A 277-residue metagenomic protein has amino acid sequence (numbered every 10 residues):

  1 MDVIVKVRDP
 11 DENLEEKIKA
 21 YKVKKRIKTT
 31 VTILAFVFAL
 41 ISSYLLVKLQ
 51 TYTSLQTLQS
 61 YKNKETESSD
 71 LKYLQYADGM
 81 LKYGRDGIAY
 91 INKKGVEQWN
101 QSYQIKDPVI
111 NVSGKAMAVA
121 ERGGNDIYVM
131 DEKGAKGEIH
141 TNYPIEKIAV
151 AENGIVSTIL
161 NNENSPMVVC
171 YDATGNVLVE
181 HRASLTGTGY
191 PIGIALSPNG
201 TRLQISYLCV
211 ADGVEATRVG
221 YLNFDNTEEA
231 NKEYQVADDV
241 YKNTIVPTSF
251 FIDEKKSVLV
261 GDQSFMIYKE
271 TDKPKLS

Functional and structural regions predicted by a protein language model:
M1-I27: N-terminal Lys/Arg-rich, disordered targeting/topogenic segments
V7-E15, Q50-Q101, E180: N-terminal, intrinsically disordered, polar/charged segments of Gram-positive cell-envelope systems that serve as
K28-V47: Hydrophobic membrane-insertion alpha-helices, especially the h-region of bacterial N-terminal signal peptides
T53-T66, G95-S102, K133-H140, V177-L185 (+2 more regions): A short beta-strand motif characteristic of beta-propeller blades
E65-Q75, Q104-K115, Y143-G154, T186-L196 (+2 more regions): Repeated scaffold domains used in trafficking and secretory/extracellular systems, primarily beta-propellers
L71-G84, I88-A89, I110-R122, I127-Y128 (+5 more regions): Short beta-strand elements that form the blades of beta-propeller/WD-repeat-like and other beta-sheet-rich scaffold
N92-G95, M130-G134, Y171-N176, F224-T227 (+1 more regions): Short loop/turn segments that connect beta-strands within beta-propeller blades
D212-S277: Extracytoplasmic/luminal low-complexity segments enriched in Pro/Gly and acidic/polar residues that act as flexible
